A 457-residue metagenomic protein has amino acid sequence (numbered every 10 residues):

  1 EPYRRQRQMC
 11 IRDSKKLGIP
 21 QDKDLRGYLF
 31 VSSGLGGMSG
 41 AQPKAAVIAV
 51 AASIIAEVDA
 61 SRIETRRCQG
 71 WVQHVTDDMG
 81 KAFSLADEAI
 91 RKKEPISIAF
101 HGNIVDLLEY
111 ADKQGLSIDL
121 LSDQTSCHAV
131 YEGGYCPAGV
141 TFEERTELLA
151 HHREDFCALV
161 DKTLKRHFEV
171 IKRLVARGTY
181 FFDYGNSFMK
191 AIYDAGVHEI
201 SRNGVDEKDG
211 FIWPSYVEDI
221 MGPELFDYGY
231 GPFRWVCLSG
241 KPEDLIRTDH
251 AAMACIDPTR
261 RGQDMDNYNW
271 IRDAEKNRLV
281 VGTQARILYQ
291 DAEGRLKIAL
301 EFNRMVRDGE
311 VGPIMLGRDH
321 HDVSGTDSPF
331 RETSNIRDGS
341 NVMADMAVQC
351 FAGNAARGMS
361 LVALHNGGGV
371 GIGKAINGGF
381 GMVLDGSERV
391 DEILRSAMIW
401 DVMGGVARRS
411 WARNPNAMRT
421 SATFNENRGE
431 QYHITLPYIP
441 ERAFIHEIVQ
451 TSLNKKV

Functional and structural regions predicted by a protein language model:
E1-I11: Single conserved hydrophobic/aromatic residue that forms the stacking wall/gate of nucleotide- or nucleobase-binding
R5, R26-L29, L35-K92, D123-E169 (+6 more regions): Catalytic or ion-translocation cores adjacent to nucleophile or general acid/base/metal-coordination motifs in diverse
Q21-L25: Phosphate-binding P-loop
S32, I55-A56, I98-F100, L120-D123 (+3 more regions): General beta-strand structural signal in soluble alpha/beta enzymes
A82, S126-F351, A356-R357: Patatin-like phospholipase A catalytic core
S97-T125, E132: Active-site/ligand-binding-proximal alpha/beta "capping" segment
I314-L316, M359, N366-K374, L384 (+1 more regions): C-terminal amphipathic alpha-helical interaction region
